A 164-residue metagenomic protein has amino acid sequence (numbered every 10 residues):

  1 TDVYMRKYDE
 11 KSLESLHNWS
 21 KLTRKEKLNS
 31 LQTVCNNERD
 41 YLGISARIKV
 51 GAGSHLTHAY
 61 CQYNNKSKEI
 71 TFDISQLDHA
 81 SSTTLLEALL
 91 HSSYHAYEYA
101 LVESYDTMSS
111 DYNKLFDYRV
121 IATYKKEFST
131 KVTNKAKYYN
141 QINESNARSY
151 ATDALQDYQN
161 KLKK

Functional and structural regions predicted by a protein language model:
Y8-K66: Auxiliary, metal-adjacent structural segments of Zn-dependent hydrolase domains
T23, C35, D78-S81, E103: Residues that cap or delimit alpha-helices
T23, K27, L31, L86 (+2 more regions): Hydrophobic (often cysteine-bearing) scaffold residues that line and stabilize catalytic clefts of nucleotide/cofactor
D40-A46, E103-Y105, Y158-K164: Surface-exposed helix-capping loop/turn segments at secondary-structure junctions
K49-T83, A96-A100: Active-site scaffold of zinc-dependent metalloenzymes
T84-S92: Short alpha-helical catalytic segment bearing the HExxH-like zincin motif of zinc-dependent metalloproteases
S92-S110: Catalytic Zn2+-binding segment of zinc metalloproteases
T107-K164: Metalloprotease/metallohydrolase-associated module, dominated by Zn2+-dependent proteases
